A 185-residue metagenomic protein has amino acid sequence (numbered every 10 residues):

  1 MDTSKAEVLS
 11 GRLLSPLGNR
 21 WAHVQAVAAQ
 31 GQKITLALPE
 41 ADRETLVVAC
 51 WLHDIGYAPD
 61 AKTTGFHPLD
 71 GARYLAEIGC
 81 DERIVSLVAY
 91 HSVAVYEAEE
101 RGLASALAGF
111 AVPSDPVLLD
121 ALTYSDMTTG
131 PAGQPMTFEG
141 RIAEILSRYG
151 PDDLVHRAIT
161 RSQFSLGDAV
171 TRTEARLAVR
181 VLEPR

Functional and structural regions predicted by a protein language model:
M1-T3, V24: Conserved N-terminal diphosphate/IPP-binding helix and adjacent helical/loop segment of trans-prenyltransferase domains
E7-G11: Short glycine/proline-rich turn/loop motifs
R12-E40, L52, C80, E99-R185: Divalent metal-dependent phosphate-bond-processing catalytic cores, especially two-metal-ion Mg2+/Mn2+ enzymes that act
V27, R43-L75, V85-Y96, D126: His-Asp-centered metal-binding catalytic motifs of divalent-metal-dependent phosphohydrolases/nucleases
